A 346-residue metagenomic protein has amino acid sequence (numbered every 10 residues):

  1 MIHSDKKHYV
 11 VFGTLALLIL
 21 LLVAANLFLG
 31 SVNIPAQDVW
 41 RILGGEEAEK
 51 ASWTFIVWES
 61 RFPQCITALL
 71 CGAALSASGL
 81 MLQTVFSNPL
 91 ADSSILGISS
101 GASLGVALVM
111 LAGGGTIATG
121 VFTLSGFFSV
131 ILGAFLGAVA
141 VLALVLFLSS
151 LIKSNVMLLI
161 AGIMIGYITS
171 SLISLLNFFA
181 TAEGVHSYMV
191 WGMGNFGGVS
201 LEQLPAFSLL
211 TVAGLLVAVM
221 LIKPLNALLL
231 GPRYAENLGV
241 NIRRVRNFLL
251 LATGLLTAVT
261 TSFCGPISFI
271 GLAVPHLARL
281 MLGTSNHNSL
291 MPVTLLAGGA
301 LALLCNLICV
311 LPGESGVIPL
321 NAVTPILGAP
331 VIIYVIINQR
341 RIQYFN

Functional and structural regions predicted by a protein language model:
M1-N346: Alpha-helical transmembrane segments in inner-membrane proteins
